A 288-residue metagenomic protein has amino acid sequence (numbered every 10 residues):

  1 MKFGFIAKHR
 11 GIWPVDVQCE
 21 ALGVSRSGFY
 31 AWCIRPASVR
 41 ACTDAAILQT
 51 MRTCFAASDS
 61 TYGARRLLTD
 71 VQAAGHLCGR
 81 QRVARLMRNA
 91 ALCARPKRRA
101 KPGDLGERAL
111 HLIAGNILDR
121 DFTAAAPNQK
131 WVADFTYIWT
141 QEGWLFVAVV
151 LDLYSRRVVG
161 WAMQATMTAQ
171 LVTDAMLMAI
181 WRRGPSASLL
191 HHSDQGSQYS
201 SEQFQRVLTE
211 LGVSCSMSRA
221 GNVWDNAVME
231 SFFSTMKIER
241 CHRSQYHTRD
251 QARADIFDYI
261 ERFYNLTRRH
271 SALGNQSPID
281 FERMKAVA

Functional and structural regions predicted by a protein language model:
M1-A288: Charged DNA-binding/catalytic regions of mobile-element recombinases
